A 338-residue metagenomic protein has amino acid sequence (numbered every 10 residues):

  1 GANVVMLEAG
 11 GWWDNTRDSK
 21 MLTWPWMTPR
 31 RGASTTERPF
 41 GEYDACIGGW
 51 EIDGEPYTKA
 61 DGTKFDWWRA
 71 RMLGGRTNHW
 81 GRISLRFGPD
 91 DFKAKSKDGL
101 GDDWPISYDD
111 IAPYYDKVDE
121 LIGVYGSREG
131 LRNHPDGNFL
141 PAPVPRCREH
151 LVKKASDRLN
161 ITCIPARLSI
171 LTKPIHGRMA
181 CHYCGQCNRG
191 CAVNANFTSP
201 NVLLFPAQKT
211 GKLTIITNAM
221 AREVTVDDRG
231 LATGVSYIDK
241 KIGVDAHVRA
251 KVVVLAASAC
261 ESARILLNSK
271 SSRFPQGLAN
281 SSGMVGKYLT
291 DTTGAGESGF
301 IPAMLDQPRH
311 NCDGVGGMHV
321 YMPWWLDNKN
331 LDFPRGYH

Functional and structural regions predicted by a protein language model:
A2-V4, I161-T162: Residues that mark the start of a beta-strand
N3-M27, T210, E223-T225, R229 (+1 more regions): Glycine-rich loop(s) and the adjacent beta-strand/alpha-helix scaffold that form part
V5, R69-M72, R76, A94 (+5 more regions): Short, flexible coil/turn micro-motifs enriched in small/turn-prone residues
M6, H79-G81, P165, L255: Structural recognition of the beta-strand scaffold that forms the well-ordered cores of secreted hydrolase catalytic
D14, R31-W50, Y57-T63, R71 (+3 more regions): Conserved redox-cofactor binding core of oxidoreductases
I52-R69, L73-R76, W80, R86 (+2 more regions): FAD cofactor-binding and catalytic pocket of flavoenzymes
N78, I161, G243: FAD-binding core/adjacent interface of flavoenzyme oxidoreductases
